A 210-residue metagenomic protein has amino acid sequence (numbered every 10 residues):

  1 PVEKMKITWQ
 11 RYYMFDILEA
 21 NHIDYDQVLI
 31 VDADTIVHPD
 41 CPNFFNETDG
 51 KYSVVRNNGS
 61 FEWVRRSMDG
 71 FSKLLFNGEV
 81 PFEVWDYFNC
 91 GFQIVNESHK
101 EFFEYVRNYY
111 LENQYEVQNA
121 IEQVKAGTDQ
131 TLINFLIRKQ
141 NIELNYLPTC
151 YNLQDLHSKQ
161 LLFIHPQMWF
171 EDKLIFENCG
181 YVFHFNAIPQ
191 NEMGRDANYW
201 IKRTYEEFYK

Functional and structural regions predicted by a protein language model:
P1-K210: Glycosyltransferase catalytic domains, chiefly GT-A lineage
